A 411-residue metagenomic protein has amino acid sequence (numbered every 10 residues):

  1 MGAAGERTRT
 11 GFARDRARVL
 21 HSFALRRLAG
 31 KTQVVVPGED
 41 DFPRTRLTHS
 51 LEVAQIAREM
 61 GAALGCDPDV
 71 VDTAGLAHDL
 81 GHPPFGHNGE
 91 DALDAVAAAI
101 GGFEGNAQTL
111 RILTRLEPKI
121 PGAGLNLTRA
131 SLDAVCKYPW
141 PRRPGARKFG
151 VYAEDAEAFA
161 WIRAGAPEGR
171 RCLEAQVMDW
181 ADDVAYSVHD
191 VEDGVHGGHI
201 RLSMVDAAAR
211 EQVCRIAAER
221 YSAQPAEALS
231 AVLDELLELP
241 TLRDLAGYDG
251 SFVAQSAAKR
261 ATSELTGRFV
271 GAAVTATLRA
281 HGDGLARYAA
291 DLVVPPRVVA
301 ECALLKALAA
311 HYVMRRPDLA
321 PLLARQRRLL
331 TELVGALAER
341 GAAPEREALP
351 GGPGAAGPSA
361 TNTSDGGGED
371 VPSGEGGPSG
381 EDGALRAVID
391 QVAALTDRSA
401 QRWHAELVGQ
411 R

Functional and structural regions predicted by a protein language model:
M1-A3, R7, L20-R26, Q55-R58 (+2 more regions): Sequence-structural signature of the catalytic-core scaffold of metal-dependent phosphohydrolases that act on
M1-T48: Glycine/alanine-rich phosphate-binding loops at beta-alpha junctions
A13-R14, L64-A77, T128-V135, E174-A175 (+1 more regions): Alpha-helical scaffolds flanking conserved acidic
E39-V70: Alpha-helical phosphate/pyrophosphate-handling elements in metalloenzyme active cores
F42-H49, D69, G81-F85, G101-G105 (+10 more regions): Secondary-structure capping and boundary motifs in well-ordered enzyme cores
Y221-G357, L407: C-terminal subdomains that position terminal phosphate/3'-OH groups for nucleotidyl transfer/ligation, primarily on
E347-G357, G380-Q410: C-terminal amphipathic alpha-helical interaction region
P353-G383: Intrinsically disordered, low-complexity terminal tails and inter-domain linkers enriched for S/T/G/P/D/E
